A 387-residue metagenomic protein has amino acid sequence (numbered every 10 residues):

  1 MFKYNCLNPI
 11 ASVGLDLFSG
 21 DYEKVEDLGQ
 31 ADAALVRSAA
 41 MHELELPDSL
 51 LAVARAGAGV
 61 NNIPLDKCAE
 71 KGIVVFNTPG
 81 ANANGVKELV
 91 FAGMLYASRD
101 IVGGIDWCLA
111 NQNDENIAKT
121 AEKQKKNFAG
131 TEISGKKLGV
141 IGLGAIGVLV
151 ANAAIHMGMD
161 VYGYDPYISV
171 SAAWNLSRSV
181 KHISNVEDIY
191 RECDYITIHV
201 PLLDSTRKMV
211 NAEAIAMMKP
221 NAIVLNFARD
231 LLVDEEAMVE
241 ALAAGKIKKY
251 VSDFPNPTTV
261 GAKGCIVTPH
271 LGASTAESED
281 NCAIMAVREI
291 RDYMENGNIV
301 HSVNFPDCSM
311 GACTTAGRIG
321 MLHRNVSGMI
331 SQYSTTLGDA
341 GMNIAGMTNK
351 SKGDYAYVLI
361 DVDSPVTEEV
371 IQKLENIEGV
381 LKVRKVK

Functional and structural regions predicted by a protein language model:
M1-T78, N211-E213, M217, I223 (+3 more regions): An N-terminal-biased, well-structured beta-alpha scaffold segment characteristic of Rossmann-like dinucleotide-binding
Y4-C6, V140, M321: Hydrophobic Val/Ile/Leu positions in short beta-strands of Rossmann-like dinucleotide-binding domains
A39-L44, P166-T259, S274: Rossmann-like adenosine-cofactor binding region
P79-K137, N298-V303: Phosphate-binding beta-alpha-beta segment of Rossmann-like dinucleotide-binding domains, i.e., the NAD(P)
K87-D106, N152-M159, M285-N298, S334-G338: Oxidoreductase and adenylate-handling cofactor-binding alpha/beta cores
K136, L143-G144: Glycine-rich Rossmann-fold phosphate-binding loop(s) that bind the pyrophosphate of adenine dinucleotide cofactors
G147-V148: N-terminal Rossmann-fold NAD(P) dinucleotide-binding loop
Y250, V260-K263, L271-K387: NAD(P)-dependent dehydrogenase/reductase Rossmann-like domain
